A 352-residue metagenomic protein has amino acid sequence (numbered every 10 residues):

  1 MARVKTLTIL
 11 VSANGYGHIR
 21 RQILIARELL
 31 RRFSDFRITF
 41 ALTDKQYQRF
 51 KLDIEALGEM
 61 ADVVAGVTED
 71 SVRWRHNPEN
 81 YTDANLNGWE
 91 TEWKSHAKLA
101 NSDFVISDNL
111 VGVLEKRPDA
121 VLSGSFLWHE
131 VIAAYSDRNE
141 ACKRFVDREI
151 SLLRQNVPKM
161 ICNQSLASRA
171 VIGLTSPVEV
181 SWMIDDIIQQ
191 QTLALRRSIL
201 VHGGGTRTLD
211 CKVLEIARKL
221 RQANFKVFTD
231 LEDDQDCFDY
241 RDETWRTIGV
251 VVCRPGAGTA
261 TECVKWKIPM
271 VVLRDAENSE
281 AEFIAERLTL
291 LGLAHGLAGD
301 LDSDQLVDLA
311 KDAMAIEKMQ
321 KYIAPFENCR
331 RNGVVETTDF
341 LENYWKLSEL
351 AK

Functional and structural regions predicted by a protein language model:
V4, V11-A13, F36-N85: Conserved nucleotide-sugar phosphate-binding/catalytic loop shared by glycosyltransferases and other
R21, I25-E28, I184-D233: Conserved catalytic-core segment of nucleotide-activated headgroup transferases in glycan assembly
I38-K45, I161-N163, K226-D230: Short internal beta-strands
S71-V113: Conserved nucleotide-sugar donor-binding subdomain of glycosyltransferases
G124, H129-R197, G203-T206: A nucleotide-sugar donor-handling region in carbohydrate enzymes
F228-K265: Donor nucleotide-activated moiety binding/catalytic core segment of transferases that use nucleotide-activated donors
T259-D308: Catalytic binding pocket for nucleotide-activated donors in carbohydrate/polymer assembly enzymes
L309-K352: C-terminal amphipathic helix plus adjacent low-complexity, charged tail appended to glycosyltransferase catalytic
